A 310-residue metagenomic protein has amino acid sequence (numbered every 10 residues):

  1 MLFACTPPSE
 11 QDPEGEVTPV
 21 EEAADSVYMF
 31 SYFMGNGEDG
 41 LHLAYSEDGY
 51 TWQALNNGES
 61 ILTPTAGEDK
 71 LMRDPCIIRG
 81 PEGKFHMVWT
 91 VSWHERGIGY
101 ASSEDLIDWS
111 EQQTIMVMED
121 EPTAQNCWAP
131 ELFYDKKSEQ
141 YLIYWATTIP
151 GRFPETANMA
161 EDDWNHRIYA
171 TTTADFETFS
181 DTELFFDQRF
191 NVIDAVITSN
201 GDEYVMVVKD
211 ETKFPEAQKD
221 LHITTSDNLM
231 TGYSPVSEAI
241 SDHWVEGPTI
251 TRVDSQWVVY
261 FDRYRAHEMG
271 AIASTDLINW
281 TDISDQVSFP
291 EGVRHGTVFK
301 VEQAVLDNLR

Functional and structural regions predicted by a protein language model:
C5, S9-R310: Carbohydrate-active catalytic/glycan-binding domains of CAZyme proteins, especially the secreted or lumenal ectodomains
